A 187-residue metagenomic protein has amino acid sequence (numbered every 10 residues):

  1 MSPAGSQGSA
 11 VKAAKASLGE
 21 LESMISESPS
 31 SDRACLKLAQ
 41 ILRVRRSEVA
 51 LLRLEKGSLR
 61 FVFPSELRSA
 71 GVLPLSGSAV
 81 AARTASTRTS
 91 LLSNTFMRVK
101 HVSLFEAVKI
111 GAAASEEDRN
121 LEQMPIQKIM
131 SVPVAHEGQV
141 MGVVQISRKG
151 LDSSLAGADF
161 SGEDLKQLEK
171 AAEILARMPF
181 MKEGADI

Functional and structural regions predicted by a protein language model:
M1-S31, M181-I187: Signal-transmission linkers at sensory-effector interfaces
K15-Q40, E48, A81, L165 (+1 more regions): Short amphipathic alpha-helical segments
A39, V49-S76: GAF sensory/regulatory domain recognition with acknowledged cross-activation on helical regulatory dimers
R46, A79, I129, M141: Short coil/loop residues immediately preceding or within conserved phosphate-binding loops of NTP-utilizing enzyme
S69-E122: Regulatory sensory and allosteric helical modules in signal-transduction proteins and certain transcription factors
E117-R119, Q127-H136: A short, aliphatic-rich beta-strand micro-motif
M141-I187: Juxtadomain coupling helices with adjacent low-complexity linkers
